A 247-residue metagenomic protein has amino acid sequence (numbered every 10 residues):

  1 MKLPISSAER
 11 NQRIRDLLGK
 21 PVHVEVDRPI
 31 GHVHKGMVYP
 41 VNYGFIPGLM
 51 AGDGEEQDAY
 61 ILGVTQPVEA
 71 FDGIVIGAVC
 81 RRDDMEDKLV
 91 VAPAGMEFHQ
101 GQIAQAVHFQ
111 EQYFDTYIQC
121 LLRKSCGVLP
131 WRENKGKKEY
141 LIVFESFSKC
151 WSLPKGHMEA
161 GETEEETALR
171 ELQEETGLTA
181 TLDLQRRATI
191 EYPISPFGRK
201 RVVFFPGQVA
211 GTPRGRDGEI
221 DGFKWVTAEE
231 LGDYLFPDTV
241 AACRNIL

Functional and structural regions predicted by a protein language model:
K2-L121: Hydrophobic N-terminal alpha-helices or hydrophobic patches in metabolic proteins across all domains of life
V26-R28, L122-R123, Q173, G198: Ribonuclease/tRNase effector modules and their secretory precursors
V41, Q57, K124-C126, K138 (+2 more regions): Change "...and in nucleic-acid phosphodiester-cleaving endonucleases..." to "...and in nucleic-acid processing enzymes
F45, S152, W225: Short aromatic/basic micro-patch
L49-D53, T65-V68, K135-G136, F147-C150 (+2 more regions): Short, charged/polar surface micro-motifs in flexible loops or helix N-caps
I118-Y140: Conserved N-terminal beta-strand and adjoining loop/helix that marks the start of the Nudix/MutT-like hydrolase domain
L141-E145: Short, acidic/hydrophobic/Gly-rich beta-strand patch recurrent on exposed beta strands that often constitutes part
G156-I246: Unchanged
